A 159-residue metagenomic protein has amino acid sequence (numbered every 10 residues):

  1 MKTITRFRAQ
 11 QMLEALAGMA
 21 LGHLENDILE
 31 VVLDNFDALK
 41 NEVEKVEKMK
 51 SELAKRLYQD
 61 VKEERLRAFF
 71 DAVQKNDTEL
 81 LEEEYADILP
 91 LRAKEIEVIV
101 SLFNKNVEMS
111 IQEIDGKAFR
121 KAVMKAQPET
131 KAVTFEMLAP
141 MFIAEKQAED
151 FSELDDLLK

Functional and structural regions predicted by a protein language model:
M1-K159: A composition-driven surface/loop motif
